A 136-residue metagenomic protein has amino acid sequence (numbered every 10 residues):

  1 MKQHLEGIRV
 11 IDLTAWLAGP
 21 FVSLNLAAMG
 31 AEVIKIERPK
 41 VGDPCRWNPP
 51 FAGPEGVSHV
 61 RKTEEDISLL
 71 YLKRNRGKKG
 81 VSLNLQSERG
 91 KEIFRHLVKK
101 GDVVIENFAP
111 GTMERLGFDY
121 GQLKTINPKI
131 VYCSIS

Functional and structural regions predicted by a protein language model:
M1-S136: N-terminal helix-loop segment corresponding to the beta1-alpha1 unit of nucleotide/adenylate-binding folds
